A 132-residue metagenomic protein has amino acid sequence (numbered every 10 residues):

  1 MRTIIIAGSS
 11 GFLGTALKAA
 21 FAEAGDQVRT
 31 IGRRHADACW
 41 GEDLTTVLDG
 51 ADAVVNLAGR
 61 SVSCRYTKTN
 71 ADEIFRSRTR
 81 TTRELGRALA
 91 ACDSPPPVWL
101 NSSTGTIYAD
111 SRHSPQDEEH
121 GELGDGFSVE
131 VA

Functional and structural regions predicted by a protein language model:
T3, Q27, V98: Residues at the starts of beta-strands that form the adenosine-phosphate
T3-E23: N-terminal Rossmann NAD(P)H-binding glycine-rich loop of SDR-like oxidoreductase domains
A7, I31, V54-A58, W99-G105: SDR active-site strand-loop-helix element
G14, C64, Y108-D110: Glycine/Thr-rich phosphate-binding loops of Rossmann-like dinucleotide-binding domains
Q27-R33: Conserved glycine-rich Rossmann-like NAD(P)H-binding loop of the short-chain dehydrogenase/reductase
A36-E84: NAD(P)H-binding glycine-rich loop region in Rossmannoid oxidoreductase-like domains and their noncatalytic homologs
I74-R78, G121-V131: A short acidic, glycine-rich active-site loop that binds or catalyzes chemistry on phosphate/adenosine moieties
R83-G126: Conserved Rossmann-fold NAD(P)-dependent oxidoreductase catalytic core, especially the SDR/UDP-sugar
